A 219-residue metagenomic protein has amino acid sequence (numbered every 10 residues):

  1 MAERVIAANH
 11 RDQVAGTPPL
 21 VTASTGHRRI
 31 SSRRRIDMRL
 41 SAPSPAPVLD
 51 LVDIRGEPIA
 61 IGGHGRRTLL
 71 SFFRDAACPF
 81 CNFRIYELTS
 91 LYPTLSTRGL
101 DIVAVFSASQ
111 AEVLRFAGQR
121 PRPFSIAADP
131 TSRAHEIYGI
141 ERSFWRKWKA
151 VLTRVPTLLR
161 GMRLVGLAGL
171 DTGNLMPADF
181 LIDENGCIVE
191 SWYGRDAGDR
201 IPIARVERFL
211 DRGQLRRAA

Functional and structural regions predicted by a protein language model:
N9-D12, H27: Intrinsic-disorder-associated, low-complexity terminal segments enriched in Asp/Asn/His/Tyr and depleted of Lys/Arg
H27-V48: N-proximal helix/coil linker or "cap" segments that precede and/or mark the start of modular domains
A46-P47, R67-L69, M176-A178: Short loop/turn microsegments at loop-to-beta-strand junctions
D50-T68: A short beta-strand-turn-helix
G62-Y86: Short active-site neighborhood of thiol/selenol oxidoreductases, capturing the structured segment around
R84-I137: Structural microenvironment flanking redox-active thiols in thiol-disulfide oxidoreductases
D129-G198: Thiol/selenol-based redox catalytic cores and closely related redox-interacting motifs
A197-D211: A short, polar/charged loop-to-alpha-helix boundary motif
